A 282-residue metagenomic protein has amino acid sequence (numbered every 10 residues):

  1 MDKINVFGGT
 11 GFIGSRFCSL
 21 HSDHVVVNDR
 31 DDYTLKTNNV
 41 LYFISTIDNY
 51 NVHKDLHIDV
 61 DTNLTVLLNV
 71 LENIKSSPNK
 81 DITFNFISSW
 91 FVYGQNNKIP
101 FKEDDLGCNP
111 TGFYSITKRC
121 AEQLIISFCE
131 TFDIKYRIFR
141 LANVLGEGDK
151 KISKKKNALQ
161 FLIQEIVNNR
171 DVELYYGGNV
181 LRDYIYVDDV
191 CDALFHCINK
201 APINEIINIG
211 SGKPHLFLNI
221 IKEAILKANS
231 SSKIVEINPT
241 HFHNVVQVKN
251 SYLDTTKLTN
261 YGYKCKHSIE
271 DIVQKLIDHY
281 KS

Functional and structural regions predicted by a protein language model:
K3-H21: N-terminal Rossmann NAD(P)H-binding glycine-rich loop of SDR-like oxidoreductase domains
Y33-T62: NAD(P)H-binding glycine-rich loop region in Rossmannoid oxidoreductase-like domains and their noncatalytic homologs
I44-S45, N85-S89, T111, R140-A142 (+1 more regions): Active-site beta-alpha turn of Rossmann-fold NAD(P)-dependent dehydrogenases/reductases
I47-Y50, S89-I99, A142-L145: Active-site segment of SDR-like NAD(P)-dependent oxidoreductases
N69-G112: Conserved Rossmann-fold NAD(P)-dependent oxidoreductase catalytic core, especially the SDR/UDP-sugar
T117-C120: Active-site helix of classical SDR
I126-L181, V187-C191, E223-I225: NAD(P)-dependent short-chain dehydrogenase/reductase
N168-R170, L174-S282: C-terminal substrate-binding subdomain of Rossmann-fold SDR/epimerase-dehydratase oxidoreductases
